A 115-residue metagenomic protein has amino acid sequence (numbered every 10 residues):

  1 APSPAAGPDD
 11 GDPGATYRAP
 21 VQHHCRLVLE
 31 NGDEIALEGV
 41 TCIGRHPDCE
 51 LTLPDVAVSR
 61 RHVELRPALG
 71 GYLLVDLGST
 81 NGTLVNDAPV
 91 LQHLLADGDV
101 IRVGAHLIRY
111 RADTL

Functional and structural regions predicted by a protein language model:
A1-P54, R66, H106-L107, A112-L115: Intrinsically disordered, low-complexity acidic Ser/Thr-rich regulatory segments
E30, A68, T80, V85: Short, ordered coil/turn segments that flank beta-strands lining enzyme active or ligand-binding pockets
A36, G78, L84-L115: C-terminal boundary/linker segments immediately following FHA domains
I43, L74-L77: Catalytic Cys-His active-site segments of thiol-dependent hydrolases/isopeptidases
V56-V58, S79: Loop/turn elements at beta-strand to alpha-helix junctions within RNA-recognition modules
